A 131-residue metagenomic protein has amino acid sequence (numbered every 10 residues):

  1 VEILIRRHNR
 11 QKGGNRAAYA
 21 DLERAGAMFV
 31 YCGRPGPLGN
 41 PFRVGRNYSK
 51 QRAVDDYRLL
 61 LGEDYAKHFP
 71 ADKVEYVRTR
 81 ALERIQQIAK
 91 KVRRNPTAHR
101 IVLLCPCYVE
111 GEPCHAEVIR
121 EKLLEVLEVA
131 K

Functional and structural regions predicted by a protein language model:
V1-K131: Residues lining hydrophobic/aromatic ligand-binding pockets adjacent to catalytic sites
